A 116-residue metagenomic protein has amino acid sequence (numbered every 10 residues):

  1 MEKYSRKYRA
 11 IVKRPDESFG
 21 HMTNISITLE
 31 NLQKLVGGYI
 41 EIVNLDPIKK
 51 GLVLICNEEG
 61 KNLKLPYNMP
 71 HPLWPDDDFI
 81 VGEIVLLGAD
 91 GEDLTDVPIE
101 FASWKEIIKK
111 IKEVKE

Functional and structural regions predicted by a protein language model:
E2-E116: Domain-length accessory/inserted modules outside core catalytic folds
